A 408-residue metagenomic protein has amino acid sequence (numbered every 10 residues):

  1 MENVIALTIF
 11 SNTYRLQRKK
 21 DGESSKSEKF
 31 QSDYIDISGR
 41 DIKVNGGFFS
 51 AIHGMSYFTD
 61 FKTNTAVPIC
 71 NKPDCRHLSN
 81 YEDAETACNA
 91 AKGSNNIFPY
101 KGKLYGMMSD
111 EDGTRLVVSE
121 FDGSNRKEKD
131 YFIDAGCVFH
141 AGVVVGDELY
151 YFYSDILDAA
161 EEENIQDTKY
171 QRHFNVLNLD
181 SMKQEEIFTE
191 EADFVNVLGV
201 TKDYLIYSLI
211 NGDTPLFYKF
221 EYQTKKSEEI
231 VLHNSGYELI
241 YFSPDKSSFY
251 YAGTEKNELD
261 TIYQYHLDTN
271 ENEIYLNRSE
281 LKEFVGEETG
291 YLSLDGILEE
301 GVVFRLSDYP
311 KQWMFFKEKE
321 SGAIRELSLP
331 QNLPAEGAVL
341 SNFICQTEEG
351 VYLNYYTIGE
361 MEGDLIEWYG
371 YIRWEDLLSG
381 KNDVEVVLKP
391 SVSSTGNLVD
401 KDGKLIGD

Functional and structural regions predicted by a protein language model:
M1-Q17: Sec-dependent N-terminal signal peptides of Gram-positive bacterial secreted proteins and lipoproteins
Y14-I35, M55-D83, E111-I133, A159-E190 (+4 more regions): Surface-exposed loop/turn elements that mediate protein-protein interactions on large endomembrane-trafficking
D33-V44, N80-F98, A135-G146, E191-K202 (+4 more regions): Repeated scaffold domains used in trafficking and secretory/extracellular systems, primarily beta-propellers
I42-V44, F48-M55: Post-signal-peptide N-terminal segment of Sec-exported extracytoplasmic proteins
F49-A51, G106-M107, Y150-Y153, L205-S208 (+3 more regions): Residue position within the beta-strands of beta-propeller blades
Y100-K101, S109-D112: Active-site-adjacent structural elements in enzyme catalytic domains
Y151, L198, Y207, E238-Y241 (+5 more regions): C-terminal regulatory/effector modules of DNA-binding transcriptional regulators
E349-V351, R373: Long, ordered, amphipathic alpha-helical scaffolds
